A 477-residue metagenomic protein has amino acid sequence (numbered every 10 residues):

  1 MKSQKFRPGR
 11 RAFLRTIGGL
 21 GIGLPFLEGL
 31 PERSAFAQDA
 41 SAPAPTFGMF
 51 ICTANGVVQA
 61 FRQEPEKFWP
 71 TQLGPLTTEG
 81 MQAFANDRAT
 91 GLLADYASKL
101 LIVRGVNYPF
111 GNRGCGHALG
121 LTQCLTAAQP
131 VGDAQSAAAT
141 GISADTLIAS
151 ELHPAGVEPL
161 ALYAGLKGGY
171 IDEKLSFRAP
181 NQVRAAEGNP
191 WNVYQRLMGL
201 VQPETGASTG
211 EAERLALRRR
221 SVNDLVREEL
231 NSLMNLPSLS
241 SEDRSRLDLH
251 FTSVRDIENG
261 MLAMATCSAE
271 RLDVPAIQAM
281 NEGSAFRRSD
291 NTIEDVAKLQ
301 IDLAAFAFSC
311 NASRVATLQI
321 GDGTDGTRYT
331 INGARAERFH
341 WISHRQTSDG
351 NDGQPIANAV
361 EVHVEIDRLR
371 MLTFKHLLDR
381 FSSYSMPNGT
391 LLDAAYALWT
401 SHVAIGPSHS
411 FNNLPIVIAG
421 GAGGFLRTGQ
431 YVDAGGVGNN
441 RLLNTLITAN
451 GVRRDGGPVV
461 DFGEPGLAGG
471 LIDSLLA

Functional and structural regions predicted by a protein language model:
K2-A477: Ligand-binding pockets and gating/stacking loops
